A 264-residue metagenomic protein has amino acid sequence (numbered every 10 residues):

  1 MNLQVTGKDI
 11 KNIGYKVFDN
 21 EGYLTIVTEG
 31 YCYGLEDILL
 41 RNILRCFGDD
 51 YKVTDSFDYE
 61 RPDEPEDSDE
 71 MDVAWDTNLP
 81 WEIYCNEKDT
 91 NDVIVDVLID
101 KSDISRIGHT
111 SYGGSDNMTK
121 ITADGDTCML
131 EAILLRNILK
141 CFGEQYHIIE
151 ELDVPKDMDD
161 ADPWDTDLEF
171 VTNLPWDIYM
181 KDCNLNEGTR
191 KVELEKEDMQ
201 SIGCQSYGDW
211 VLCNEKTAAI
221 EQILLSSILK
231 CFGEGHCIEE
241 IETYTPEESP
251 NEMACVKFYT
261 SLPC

Functional and structural regions predicted by a protein language model:
M1-T6, V93-L98: Short amphipathic alpha-helix segments
Y15, V97-I99, V192: Short amphipathic alpha-helical heptad-repeat segments
N20-L79, E87-D89, L98-S102, R106-Q145 (+3 more regions): Acidic, low-complexity, intrinsically disordered interaction modules
C255-S261: Acidic, proline/glycine-rich low-complexity IDRs
